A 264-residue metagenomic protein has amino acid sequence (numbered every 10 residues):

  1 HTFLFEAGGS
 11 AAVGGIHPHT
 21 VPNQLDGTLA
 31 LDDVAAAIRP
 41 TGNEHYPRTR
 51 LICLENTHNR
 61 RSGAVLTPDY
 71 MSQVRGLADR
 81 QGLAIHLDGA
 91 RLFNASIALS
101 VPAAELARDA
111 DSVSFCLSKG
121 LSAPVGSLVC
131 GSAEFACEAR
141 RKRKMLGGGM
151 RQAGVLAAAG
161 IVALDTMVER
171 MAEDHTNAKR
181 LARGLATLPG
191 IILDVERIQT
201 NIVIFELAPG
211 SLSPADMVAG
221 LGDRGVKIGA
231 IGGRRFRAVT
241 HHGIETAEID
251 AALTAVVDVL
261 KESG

Functional and structural regions predicted by a protein language model:
H1-R224, G229-I244, A252-G264: Conserved PLP-enzyme active-site core in the AAT-like
A247: Phosphate-binding glycine-rich loop
